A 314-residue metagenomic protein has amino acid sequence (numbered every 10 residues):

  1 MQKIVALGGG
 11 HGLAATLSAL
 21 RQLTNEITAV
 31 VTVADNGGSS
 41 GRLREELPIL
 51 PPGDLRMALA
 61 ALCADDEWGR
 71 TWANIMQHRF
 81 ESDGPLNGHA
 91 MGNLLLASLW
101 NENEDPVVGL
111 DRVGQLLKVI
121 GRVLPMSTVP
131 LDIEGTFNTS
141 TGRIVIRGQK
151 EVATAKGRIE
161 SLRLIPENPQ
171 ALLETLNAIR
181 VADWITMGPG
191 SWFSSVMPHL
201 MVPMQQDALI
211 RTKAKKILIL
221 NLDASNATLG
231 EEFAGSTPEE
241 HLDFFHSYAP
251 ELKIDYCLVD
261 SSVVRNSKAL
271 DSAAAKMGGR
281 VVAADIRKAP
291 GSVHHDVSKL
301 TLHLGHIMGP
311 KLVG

Functional and structural regions predicted by a protein language model:
M1-I4: Extreme N-terminal starter segment of soluble prokaryotic enzymes
L7-G8, V31-T32, G188, I219-N221 (+1 more regions): Short beta-strand segments
H11-G12: Hydrophobic/small residue at the entry helix of a nucleotide-binding pocket
S18-L23, A29-L50, T154-K156, A171-L172 (+4 more regions): Conserved phosphate- and dinucleotide-binding cores of soluble alpha/beta proteins, encompassing both enzyme active
T32-G157: Electropositive, gly/pro-rich neighborhoods at or near active sites that engage anionic ligands
V33-G37, V129-L131, D223-A224, S261-V264 (+1 more regions): Glycine-rich beta-alpha junction loops
E134-G135, T139-P203: Internal active-site segments that recognize and position negatively charged phosphoryl groups and nucleotide moieties
A234-G314: C-terminal functional extensions of proteins
